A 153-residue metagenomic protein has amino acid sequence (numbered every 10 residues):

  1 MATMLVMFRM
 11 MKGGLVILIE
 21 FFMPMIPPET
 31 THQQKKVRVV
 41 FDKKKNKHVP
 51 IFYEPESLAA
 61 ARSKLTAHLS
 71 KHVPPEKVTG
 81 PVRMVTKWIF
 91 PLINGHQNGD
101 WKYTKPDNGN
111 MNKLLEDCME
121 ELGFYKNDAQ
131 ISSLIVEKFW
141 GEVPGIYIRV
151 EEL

Functional and structural regions predicted by a protein language model:
A2-L153: Acidic, proline/glycine-enriched N-terminal capping motif
